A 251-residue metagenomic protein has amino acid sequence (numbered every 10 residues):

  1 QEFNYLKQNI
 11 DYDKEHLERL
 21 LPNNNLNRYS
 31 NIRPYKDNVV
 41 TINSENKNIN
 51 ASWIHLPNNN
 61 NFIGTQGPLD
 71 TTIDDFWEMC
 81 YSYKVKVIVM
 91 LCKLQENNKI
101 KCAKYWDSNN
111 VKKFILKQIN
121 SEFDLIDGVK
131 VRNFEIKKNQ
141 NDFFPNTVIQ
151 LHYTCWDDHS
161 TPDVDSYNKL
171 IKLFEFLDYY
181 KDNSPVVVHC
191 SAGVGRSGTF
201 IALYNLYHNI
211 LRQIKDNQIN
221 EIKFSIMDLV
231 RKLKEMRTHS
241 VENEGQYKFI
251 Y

Functional and structural regions predicted by a protein language model:
Q1-Y251: Cys-based phosphatases of the PTP/DUSP/CDC25 superfamily and their flanking regulatory architecture
